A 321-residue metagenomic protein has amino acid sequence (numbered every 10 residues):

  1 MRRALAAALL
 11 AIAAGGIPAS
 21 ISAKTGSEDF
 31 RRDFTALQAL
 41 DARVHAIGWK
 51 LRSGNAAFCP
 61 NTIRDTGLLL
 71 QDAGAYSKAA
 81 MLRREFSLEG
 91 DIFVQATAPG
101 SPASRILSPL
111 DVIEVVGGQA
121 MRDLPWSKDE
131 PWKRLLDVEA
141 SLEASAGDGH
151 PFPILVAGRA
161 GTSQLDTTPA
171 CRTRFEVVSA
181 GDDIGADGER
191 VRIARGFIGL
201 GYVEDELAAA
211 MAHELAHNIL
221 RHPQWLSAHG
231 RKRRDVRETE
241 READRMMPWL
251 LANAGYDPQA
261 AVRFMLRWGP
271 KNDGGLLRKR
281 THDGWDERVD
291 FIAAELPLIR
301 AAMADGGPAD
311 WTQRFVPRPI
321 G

Functional and structural regions predicted by a protein language model:
M1-A6: Bacterial N-terminal signal peptides that target proteins for export
A7-G16: Bacterial N-terminal signal peptides
I21-A73, L82-L88, W132-R134, E139-D148 (+6 more regions): C-terminal capping/extension segments of zinc metalloprotease domains
K24-R32, G118-A120, E189-R195, P223-R231: Acidic/histidine-rich, surface-exposed loop or edge segments in extracytoplasmic proteins
L70-R105: Mid-chain, structured segments of secreted extracytoplasmic proteins
A103-W132: Conserved PDZ fold ligand-binding element
R192, E206-E214: Short alpha-helical catalytic segment bearing the HExxH-like zincin motif of zinc-dependent metalloproteases
D205, R221-R241: Post-HEXXH active-site segment of zinc metalloproteases
